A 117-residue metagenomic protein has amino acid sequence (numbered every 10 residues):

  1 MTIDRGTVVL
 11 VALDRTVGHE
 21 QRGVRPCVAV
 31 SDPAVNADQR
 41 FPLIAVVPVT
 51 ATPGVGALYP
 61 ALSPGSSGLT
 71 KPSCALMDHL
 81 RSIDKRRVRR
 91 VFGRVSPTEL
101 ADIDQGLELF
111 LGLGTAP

Functional and structural regions predicted by a protein language model:
M1-P117: Conserved functional hotspots at enzyme active or ligand-binding sites that engage polyanionic ligands
